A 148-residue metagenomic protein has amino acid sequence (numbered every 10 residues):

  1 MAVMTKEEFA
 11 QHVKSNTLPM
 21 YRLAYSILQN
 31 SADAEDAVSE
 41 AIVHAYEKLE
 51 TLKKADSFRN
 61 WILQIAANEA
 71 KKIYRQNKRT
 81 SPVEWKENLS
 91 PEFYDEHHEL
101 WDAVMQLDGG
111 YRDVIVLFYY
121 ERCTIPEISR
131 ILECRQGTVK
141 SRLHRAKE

Functional and structural regions predicted by a protein language model:
M1-R22, S26, E35, R112: A short, charge-rich alpha-helical start-of-domain segment used by transcription regulators
A2, E40-S57, Q76-K78: Sigma70-family region 2
V13, Y21, S31-K48: Conserved RNAP core-binding helix
T17, Y21, I42, D108 (+2 more regions): C-terminal flanking helix
E50-K53, Q64-V83, R145: Arg/Lys-rich amphipathic alpha helix in sigma70-family domain 2
K71, L132-E148: DNA-recognition helix of helix-turn-helix
K72, R79-M105, T124-P126: Internal acidic/polar
V114-F118: A short pre-motif secondary-structure segment
